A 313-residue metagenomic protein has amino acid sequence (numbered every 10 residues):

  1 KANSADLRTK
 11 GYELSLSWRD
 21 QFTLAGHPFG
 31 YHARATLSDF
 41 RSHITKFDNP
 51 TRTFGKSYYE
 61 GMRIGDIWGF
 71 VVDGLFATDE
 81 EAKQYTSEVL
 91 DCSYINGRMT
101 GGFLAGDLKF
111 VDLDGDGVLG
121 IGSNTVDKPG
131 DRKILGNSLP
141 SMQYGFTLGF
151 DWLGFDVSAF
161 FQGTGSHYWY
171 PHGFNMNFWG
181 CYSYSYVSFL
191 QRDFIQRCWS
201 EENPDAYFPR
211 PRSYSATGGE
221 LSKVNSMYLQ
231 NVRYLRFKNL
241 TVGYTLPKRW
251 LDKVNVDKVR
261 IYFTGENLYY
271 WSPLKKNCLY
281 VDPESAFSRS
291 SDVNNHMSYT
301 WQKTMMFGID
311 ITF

Functional and structural regions predicted by a protein language model:
A2-R8, Y12, Q21-G136, F178 (+2 more regions): Conserved small-residue
D6-Y12, L37-H43, L139-Y144, G163-G165 (+2 more regions): Transmembrane beta-barrel architecture of outer-membrane proteins
E13-L16, W301-F313: Outer-membrane beta-barrel "beta-signal"
L16, A33-A35, A159, I261-F263 (+1 more regions): Membrane-embedded beta-strand positions of outer-membrane beta-barrel proteins
D20, L37-H43, W152-G154, G163-H167 (+4 more regions): Transmembrane beta-strands of outer-membrane beta-barrel pores
T23-A25, G154-S158, R249-W250: Repeated loop/turn-to-beta-strand initiation elements of outer-membrane beta-barrel proteins
H27-A33, M142, L153-F155, R233 (+2 more regions): Outer-envelope beta-barrel architecture signal
G165-R260, G265: Extracytoplasmic gating/loop element in the C-terminal half of outer-membrane beta-barrel translocons and assembly
